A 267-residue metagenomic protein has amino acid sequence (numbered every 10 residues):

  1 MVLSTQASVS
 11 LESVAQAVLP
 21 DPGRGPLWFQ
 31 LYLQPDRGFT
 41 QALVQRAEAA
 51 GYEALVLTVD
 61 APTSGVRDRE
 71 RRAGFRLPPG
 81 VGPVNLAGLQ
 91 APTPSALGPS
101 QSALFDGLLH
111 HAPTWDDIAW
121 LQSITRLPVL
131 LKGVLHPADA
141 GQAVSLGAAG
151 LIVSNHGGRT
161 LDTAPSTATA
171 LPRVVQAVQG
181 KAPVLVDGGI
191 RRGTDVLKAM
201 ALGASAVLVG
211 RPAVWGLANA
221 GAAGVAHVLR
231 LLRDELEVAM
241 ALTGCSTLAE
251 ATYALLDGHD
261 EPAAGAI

Functional and structural regions predicted by a protein language model:
M1-L3, V129, Q142, H227: Contiguous N-terminal and early-domain "leader" segments and peripheral loops that mark the onset or edge of a domain
M1-R37, Q41-E48, L232, A251-I267: N-terminal capping/small domains of soluble enzymes
E12-A17, D21-R24, Q34-V186, T194-W215: Alpha/beta enzyme core
W28, N155, L217-G221: Short amphipathic alpha-helical segments at helix-loop
S166-I267: Alpha/beta catalytic cores of nucleotide-metabolism and tRNA/nucleoside-modifying enzymes
